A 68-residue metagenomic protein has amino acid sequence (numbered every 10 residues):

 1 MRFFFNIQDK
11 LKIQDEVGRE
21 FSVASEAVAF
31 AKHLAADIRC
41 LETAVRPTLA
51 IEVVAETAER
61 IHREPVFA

Functional and structural regions predicted by a protein language model:
M1, V23-S25, T57-A58: A short, structured loop/turn motif at beta-sheet edges
M1-D15: Short aromatic-glycine-(Arg/Gly/Cys) micro-motifs in beta-strand/loop hairpins
N6-K10, S22, A29, A50: N-terminal, polar/charged subdomain of small-to-medium soluble alpha/beta proteins
I13-A24: A short, exposed loop/beta-hairpin motif centered on an aromatic-Gly-Thr core
V23-T43: A short, charged, amphipathic alpha-helix used as a generic interaction element across diverse proteins
D37-A68: Short, mixed-charge low-complexity intrinsically disordered segments
